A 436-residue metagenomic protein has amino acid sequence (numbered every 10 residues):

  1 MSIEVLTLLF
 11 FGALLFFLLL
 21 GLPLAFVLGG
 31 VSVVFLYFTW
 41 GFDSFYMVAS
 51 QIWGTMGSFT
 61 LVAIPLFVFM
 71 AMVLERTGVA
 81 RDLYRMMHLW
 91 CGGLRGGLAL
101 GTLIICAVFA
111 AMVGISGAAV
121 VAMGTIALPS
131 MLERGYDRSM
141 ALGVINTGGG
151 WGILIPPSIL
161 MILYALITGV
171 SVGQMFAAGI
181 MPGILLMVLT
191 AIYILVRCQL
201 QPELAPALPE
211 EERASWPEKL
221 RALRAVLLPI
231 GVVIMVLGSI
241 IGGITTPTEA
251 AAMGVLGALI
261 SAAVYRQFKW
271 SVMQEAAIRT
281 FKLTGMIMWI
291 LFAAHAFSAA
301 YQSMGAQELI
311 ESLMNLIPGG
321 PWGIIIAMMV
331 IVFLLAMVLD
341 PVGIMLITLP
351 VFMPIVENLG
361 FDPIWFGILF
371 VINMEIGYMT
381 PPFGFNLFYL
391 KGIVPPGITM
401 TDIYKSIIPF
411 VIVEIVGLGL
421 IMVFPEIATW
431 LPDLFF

Functional and structural regions predicted by a protein language model:
M1-F436: Alpha-helical transmembrane segments of multi-pass membrane transport proteins
